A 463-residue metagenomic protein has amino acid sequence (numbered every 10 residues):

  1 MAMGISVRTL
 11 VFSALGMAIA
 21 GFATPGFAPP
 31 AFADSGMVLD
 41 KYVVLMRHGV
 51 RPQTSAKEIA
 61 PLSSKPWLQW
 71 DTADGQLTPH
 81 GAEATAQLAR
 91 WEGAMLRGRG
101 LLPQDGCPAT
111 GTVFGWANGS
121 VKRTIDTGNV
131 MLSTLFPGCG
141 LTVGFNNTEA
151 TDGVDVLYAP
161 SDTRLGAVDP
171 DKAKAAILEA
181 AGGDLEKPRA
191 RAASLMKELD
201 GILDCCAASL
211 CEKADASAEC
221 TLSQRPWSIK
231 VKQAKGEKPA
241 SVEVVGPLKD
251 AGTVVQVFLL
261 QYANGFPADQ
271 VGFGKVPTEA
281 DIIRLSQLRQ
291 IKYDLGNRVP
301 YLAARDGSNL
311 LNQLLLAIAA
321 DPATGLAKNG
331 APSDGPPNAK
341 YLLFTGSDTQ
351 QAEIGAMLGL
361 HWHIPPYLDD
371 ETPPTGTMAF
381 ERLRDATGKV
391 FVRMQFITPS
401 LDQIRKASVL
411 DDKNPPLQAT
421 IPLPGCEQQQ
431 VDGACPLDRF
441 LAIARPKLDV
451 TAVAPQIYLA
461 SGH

Functional and structural regions predicted by a protein language model:
M1-L15: Bacterial N-terminal signal peptides that target proteins for export
I5-V7, G21, D169: Generic extreme N-terminus detector
V11, A28, F32-A33: A generic alpha-helix propensity feature with a strong bias for hydrophobic helices
A18-P30: C-terminal segment of classical bacterial N-terminal signal peptides
A33-F114, N118-L342, D348-H463: Signature for phosphate-centric chemistry
